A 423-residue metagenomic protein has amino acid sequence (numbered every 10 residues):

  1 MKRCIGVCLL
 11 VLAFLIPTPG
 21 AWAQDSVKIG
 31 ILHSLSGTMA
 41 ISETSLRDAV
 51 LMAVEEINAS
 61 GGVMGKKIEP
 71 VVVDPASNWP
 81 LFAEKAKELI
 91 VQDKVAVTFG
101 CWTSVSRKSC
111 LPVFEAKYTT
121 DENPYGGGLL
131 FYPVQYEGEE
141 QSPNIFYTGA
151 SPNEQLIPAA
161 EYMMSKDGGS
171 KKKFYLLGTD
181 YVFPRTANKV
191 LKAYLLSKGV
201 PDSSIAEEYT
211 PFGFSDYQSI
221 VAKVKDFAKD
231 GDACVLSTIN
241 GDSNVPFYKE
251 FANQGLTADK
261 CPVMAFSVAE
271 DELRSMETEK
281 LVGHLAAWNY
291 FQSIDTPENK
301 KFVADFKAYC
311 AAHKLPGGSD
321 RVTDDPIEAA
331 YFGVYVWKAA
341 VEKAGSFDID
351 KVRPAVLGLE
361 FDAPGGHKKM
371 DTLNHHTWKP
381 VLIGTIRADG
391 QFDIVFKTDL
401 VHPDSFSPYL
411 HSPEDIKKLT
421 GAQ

Functional and structural regions predicted by a protein language model:
V7-T18: Bacterial N-terminal signal peptides
A21-D25: Boundary at the C-terminal end of the N-terminal hydrophobic targeting segment
S26, I41-D48, E56, S60-G138 (+4 more regions): Beta-alpha junction/loop-to-helix N-cap segments that form part of ligand/metal-binding clefts
V27, E279, L359-Q423: Solvent-exposed, acidic/polar segments of extracytosolic/periplasmic ligand-binding ectodomains
G30-A49, V73-P80, W102-T103, T179-T186 (+2 more regions): Extracytoplasmic "Venus flytrap"
V95-F212, C261-L285: Extracytoplasmic ligand/sensor domains, especially the bilobed periplasmic-binding protein
K171, E342-P354: Short, charged, surface-exposed loops that flank catalytic or proteolytic processing sites
F251-Y331, E342-F347, F396-A422: Extracellular/periplasmic periplasmic-binding protein-like sensory domains
